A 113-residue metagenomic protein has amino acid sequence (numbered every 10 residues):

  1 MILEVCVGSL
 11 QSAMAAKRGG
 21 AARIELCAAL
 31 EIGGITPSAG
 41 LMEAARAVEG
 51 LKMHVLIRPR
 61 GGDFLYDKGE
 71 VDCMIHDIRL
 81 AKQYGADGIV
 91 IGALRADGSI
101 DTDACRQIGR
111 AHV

Functional and structural regions predicted by a protein language model:
M1-I24, A29-T36: N-terminal pre-domain/capping segments
M1-S9, I57-I75, L94-S99: Active-site mouth loops of central-metabolism enzymes
L3-V7, I24-L26, A45, M53-I57 (+2 more regions): Hydrophobic faces of well-ordered beta-strands that scaffold small-molecule active sites in alpha/beta enzyme cores
A16, A81, I108: Conserved, mostly hydrophobic/aromatic
G19, V48, Y84-G85: Structural motif
G34-G61, I100-H112: Alpha-helix-loop-beta-strand connector modules within alpha/beta enzyme cores
H76-A93, I100: Ordered, amphipathic secondary-structure segments that act as subunit-interaction surfaces in large macromolecular
